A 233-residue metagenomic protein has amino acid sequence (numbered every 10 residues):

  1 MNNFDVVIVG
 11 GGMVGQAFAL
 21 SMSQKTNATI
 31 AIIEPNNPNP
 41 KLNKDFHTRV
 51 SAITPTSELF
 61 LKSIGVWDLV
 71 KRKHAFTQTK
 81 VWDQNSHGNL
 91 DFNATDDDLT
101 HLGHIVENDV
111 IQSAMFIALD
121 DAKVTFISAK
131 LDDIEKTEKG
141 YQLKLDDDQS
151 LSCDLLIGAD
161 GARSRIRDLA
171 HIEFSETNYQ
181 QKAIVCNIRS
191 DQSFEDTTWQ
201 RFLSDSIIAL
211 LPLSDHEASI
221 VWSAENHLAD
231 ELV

Functional and structural regions predicted by a protein language model:
F4-I32: N-terminal Rossmann-like FAD-binding beta1-loop-alpha1 element of flavoenzymes
G10, E34, D83, I188 (+1 more regions): Short beta-strand/turn micro-motifs composed of small residues that flank or help shape donor/cofactor-binding pockets
V14, P38, R163: Conserved Rossmann-like nucleotide-cofactor binding loop
S23-H47: Glycine-rich FAD pyrophosphate-binding loop
K44-Q84: N-terminal FAD cofactor-binding segment of flavoenzymes
L61, M115, L210: Residue-level signal for inorganic ion chemistry
H74-L169, T177-K182: Conserved N-terminal helical subregion
A159-V233: Conserved FAD-binding catalytic core of PHBH/FMO-like flavoproteins
